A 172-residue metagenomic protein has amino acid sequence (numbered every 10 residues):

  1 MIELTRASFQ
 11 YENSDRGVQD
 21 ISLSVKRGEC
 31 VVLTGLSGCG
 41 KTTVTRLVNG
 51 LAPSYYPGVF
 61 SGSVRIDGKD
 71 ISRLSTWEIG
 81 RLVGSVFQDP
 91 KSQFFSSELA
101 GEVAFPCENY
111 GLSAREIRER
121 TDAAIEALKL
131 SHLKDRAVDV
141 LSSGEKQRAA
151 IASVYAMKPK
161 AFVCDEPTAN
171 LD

Functional and structural regions predicted by a protein language model:
M1-L4, F9-D20, A52-P57, R73-S75 (+1 more regions): A short, flexible loop at the N-terminus of ABC-type nucleotide-binding domains that lies
T34-L36: The feature captures the beta-strand-to-loop junction immediately N-terminal to the Walker
P57-K69: Conserved ABC transporter NBD signature motif
R115-L133: Conserved ABC ATPase "signature" region
A137-L141, E145: Conserved ABC ATPase signature
I151: Hydrophobic anchor residue at the start of the ABC signature
F162-D165: Catalytic Walker B motif of ABC-type/P-loop ATPase nucleotide-binding domains
